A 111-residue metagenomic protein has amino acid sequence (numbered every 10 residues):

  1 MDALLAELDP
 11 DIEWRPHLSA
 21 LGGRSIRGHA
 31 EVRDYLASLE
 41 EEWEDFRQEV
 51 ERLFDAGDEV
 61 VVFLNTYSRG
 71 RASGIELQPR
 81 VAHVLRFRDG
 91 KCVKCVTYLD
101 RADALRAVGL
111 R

Functional and structural regions predicted by a protein language model:
M1-R111: C-terminal and inter-domain tail/linker signature
